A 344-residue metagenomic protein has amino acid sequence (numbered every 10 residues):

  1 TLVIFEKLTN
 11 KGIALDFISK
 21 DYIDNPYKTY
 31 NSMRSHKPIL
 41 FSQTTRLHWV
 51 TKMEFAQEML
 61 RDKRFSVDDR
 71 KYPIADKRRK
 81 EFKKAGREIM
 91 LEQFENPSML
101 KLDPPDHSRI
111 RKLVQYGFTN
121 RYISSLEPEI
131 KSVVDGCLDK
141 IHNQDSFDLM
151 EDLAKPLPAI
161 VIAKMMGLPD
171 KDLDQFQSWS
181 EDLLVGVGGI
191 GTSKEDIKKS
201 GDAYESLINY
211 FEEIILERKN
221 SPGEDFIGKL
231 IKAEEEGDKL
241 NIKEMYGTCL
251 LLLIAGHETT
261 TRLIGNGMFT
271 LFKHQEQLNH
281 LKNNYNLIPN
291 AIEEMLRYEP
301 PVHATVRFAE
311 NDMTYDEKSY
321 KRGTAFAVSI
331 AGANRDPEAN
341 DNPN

Functional and structural regions predicted by a protein language model:
T1-N344: Cytochrome P450
